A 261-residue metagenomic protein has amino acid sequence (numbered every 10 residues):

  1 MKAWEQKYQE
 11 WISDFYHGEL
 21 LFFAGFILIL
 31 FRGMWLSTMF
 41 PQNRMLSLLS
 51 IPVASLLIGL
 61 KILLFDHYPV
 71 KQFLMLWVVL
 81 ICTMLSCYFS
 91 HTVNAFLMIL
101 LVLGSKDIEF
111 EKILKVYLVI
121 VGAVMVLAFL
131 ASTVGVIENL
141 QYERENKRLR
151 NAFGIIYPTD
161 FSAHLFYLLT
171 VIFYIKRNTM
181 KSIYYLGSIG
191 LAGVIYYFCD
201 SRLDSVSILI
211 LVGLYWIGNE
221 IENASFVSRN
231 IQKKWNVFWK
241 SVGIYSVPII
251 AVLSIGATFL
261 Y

Functional and structural regions predicted by a protein language model:
M1-Y8: Short, intrinsically disordered terminal tails adjacent to the first/last structured region
E10-R32, S47-F65, K71-L260: Hydrophobic transmembrane helix bundles of membrane-integrated enzymes that assemble and modify cell-envelope
T38-M45: Membrane-helix interface and helix-disruption motif detector
